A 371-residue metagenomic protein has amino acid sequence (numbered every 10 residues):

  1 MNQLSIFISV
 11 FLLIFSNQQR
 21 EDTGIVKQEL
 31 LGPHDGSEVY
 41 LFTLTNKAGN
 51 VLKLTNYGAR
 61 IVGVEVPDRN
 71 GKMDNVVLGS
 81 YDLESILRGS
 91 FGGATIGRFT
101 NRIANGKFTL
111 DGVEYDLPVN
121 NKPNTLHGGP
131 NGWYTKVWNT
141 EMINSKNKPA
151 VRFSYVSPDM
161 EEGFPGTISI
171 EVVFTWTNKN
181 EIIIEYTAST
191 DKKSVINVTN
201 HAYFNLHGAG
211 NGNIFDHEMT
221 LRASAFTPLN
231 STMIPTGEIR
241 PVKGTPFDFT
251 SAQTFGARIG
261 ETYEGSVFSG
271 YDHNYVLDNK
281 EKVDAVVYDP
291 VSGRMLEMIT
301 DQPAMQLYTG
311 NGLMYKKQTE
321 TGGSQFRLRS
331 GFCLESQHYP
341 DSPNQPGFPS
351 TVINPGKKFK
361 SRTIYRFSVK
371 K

Functional and structural regions predicted by a protein language model:
Q3, F7, F11-G24: Bacterial Sec-dependent signal peptides at the C-terminal "C-region" and cleavage site
R20-K371: An exposed, glycine/acidic-rich loop-and-rim segment of catalytic or binding clefts
